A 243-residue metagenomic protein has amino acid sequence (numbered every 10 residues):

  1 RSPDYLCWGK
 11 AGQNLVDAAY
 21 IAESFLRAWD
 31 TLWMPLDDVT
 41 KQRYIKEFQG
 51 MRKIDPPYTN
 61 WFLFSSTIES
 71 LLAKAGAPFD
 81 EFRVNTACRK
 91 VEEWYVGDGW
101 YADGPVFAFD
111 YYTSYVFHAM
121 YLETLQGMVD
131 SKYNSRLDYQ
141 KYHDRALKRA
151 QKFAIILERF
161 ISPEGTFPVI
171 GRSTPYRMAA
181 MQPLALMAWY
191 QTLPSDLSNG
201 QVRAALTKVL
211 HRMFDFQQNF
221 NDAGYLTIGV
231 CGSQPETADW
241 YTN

Functional and structural regions predicted by a protein language model:
R1-A150, R159-Q191: Aromatic-lined, polymer-binding surfaces characteristic of secreted/periplasmic polysaccharide-degrading enzymes
N60-W61, Y241-N243: Histidine-centered active-site/metal-ligand motif
K141, R145, R149-Y241: Non-catalytic carbohydrate-binding regions of carbohydrate-active enzymes
